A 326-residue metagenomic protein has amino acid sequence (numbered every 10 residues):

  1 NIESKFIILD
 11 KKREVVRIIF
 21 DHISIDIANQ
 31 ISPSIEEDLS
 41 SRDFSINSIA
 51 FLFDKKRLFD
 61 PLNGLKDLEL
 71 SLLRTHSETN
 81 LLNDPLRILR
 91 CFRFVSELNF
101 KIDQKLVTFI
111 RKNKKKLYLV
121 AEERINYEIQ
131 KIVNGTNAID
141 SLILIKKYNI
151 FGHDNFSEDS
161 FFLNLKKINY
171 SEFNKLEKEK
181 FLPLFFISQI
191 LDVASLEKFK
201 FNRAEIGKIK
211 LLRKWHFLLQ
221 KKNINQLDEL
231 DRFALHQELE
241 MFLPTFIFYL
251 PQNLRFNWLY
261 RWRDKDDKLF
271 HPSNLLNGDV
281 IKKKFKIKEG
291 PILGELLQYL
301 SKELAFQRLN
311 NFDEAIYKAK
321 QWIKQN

Functional and structural regions predicted by a protein language model:
N1-N326: Catalytic cores of the polymerase beta-like nucleotidyltransferase superfamily and closely associated nucleotide
